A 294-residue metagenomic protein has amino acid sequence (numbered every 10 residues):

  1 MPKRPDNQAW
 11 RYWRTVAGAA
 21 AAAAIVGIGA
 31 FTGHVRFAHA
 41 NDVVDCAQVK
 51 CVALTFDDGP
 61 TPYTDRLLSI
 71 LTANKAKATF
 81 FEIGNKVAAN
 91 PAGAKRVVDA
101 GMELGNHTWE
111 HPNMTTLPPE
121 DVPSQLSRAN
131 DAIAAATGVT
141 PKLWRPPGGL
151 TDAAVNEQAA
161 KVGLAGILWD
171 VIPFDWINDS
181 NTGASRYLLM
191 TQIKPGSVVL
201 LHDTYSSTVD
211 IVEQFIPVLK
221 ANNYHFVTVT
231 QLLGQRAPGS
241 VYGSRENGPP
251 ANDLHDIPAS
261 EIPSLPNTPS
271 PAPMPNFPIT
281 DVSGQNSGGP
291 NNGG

Functional and structural regions predicted by a protein language model:
M1-R11: Terminal targeting segments of Actinobacterial cell-envelope proteins
R11-A30: Sec-dependent N-terminal signal peptides
G33-A135, V139, G234: Active-site beta->alpha N-cap acidic-glycine motif
H39-C46, N74, V87-A88, S207-G284: C-terminal domain-boundary segment and adjacent tail
V52-T55, A78-E82, E103-T108, K142-P146 (+3 more regions): Structural recognition of the beta-strand scaffold that forms the well-ordered cores of secreted hydrolase catalytic
G59, I83-N85, W109, P147-G149 (+3 more regions): Active-site beta-loop-alpha junctions enriched in small/polar residues
P112-T140, G148-P195, T208-D210: Alpha-helical scaffold elements lining the catalytic groove of polysaccharide deacetylases
N291-G294: Short, solvent-exposed mixed-charge patches
